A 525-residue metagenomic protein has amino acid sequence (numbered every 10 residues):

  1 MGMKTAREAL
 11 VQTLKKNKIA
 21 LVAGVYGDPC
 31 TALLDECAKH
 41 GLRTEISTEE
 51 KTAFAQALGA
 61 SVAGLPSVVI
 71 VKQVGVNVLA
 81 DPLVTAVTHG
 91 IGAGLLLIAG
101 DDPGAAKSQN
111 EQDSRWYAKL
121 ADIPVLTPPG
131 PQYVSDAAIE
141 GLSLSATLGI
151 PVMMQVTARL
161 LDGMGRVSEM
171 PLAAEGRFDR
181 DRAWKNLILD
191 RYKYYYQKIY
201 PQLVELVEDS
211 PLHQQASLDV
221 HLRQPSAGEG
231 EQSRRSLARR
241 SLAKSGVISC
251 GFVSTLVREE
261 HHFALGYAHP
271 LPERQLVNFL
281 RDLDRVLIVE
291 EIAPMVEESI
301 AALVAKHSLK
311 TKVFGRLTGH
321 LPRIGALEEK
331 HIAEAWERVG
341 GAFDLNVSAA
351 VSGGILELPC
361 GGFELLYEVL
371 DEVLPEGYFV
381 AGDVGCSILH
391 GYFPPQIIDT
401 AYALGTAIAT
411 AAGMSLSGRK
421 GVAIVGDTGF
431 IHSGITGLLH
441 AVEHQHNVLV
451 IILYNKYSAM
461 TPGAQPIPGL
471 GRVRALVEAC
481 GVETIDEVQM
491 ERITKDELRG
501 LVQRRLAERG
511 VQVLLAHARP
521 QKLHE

Functional and structural regions predicted by a protein language model:
M1-A20, P128-A227, E231-L365, V384 (+1 more regions): Flexible, low-complexity linker and terminal segments
M1-Q132, R159, R239, K244 (+4 more regions): Thiamine diphosphate
V22-V25, L97-A99, I288-E290, V448-Y454: Short internal beta-strands
P29-L34, S108-S114, L271-Q275, P466-L476: Short, glycine/polar-rich helix-capping loops at beta-to-alpha or helix-loop-helix junctions that flank or form
E36-H40, T255-F263, A475-E483: Short helix-loop-beta junction
K72, G100, T157, C250-F252 (+3 more regions): Cofactor-binding loop segments of dinucleotide-utilizing enzymes, especially the Rossmann-like FAD- and NAD(P)+-binding
K107, G391-E525: Thiamine diphosphate
Q112-W116, S168-A173, A302-A305, P395-I398 (+2 more regions): Short secondary-structure boundary/capping segments
